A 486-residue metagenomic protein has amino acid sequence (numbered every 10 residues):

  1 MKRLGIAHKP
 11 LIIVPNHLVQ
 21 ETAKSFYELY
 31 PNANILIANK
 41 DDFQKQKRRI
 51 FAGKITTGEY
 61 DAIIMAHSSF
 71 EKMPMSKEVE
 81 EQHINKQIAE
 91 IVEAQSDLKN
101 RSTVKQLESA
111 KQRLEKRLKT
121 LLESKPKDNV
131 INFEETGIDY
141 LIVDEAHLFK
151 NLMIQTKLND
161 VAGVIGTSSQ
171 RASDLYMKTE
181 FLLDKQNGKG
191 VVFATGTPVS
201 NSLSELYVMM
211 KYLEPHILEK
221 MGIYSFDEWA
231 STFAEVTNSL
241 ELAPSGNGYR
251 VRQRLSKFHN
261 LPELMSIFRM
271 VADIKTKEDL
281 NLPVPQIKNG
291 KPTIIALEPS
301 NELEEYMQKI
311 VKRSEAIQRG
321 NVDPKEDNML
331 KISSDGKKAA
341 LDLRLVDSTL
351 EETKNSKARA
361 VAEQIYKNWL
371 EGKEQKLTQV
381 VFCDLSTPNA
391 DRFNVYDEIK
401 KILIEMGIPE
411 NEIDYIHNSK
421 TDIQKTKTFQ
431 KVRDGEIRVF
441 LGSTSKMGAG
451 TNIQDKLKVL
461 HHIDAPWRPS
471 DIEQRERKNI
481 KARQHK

Functional and structural regions predicted by a protein language model:
M1-A23, K185-G190: Conserved SF1/SF2 helicase motif Ia
L18-F43, K54, L213-I217: Conserved helix-turn-beta segment of the N-terminal RecA-like "Helicase ATP-binding" lobe in SF1/SF2 helicases
R48-E93, S102, S109, R113-Y140 (+4 more regions): Inter-lobe coupling linker of SF2 helicases/translocases
E205-V208, T451-A465: A short beta-strand element within the Helicase C-terminal
V322-M329, E374-D397: Conserved strand-helix element at the start of the C-terminal RecA-like helicase core
L385-Y415: Conserved helicase motor "Helicase C" RecA-like lobe of SF1/SF2 P-loop NTPases
P409-T444: Conserved helicase ATPase core of P-loop NTP-dependent helicases/translocases
R468-K486: Conserved SF2 helicase motif VI
